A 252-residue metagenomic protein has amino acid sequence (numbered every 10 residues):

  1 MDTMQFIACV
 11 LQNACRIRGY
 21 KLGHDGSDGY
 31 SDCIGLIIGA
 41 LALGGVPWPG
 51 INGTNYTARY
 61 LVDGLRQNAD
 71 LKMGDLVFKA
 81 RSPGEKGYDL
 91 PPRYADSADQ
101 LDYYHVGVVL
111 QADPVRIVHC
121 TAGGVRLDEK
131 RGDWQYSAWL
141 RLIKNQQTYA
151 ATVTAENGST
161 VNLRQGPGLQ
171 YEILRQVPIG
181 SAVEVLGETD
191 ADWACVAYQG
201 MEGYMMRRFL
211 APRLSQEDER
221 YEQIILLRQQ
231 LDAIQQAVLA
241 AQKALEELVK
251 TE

Functional and structural regions predicted by a protein language model:
M1-P49, K72, A80-H105, V118-C120 (+1 more regions): N-terminal capping segments
S27-D32, G168-Y171, D232: Soluble non-cytosolic domains of exported or imported proteins
A58-Q67, P167-E172: Short alpha-helix capping/helix-loop boundary micro-motifs
M73-D75, G180: Loop/turn positions that initiate beta-strands
F78-K79, V185: A generic structural signal for residues embedded in beta-strands
K144-N162, R175-I179, G187-T189, A211-E222: SH3-family beta-barrel domains
Q176-R208: SH3/SH3-like beta-barrel superfamily modules
R220-E252: Short, low-complexity, charged amphipathic interaction modules
